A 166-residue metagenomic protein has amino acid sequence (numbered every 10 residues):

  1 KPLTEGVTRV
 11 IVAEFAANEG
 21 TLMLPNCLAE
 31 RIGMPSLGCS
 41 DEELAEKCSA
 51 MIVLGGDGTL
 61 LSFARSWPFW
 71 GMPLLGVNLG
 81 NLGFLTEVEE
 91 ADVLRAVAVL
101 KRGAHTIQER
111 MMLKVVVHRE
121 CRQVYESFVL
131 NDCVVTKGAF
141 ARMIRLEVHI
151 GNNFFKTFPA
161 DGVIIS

Functional and structural regions predicted by a protein language model:
K1-A50, A91-T106, V117-S127: ATP/NTP phosphate-donor binding region
T4-E5, G58-F63: Short glycine/serine/threonine-rich phosphate/pyrophosphate-binding segments that cradle anionic phosphate groups
C27-A29, D57, L79-G80: Short, ordered loop/turn segments at secondary-structure junctions
M34, S62-R65, L85-T86: Short glycine-/acidic-enriched loop or helix-start segments at secondary-structure transitions that form or flank
M51, C133, V163-S166: Short hydrophobic core segments
W70-V88: Short, acidic/small-residue loops that bind anionic groups at enzyme active sites
L82-A160: Catalytic core of DAGKc-family lipid kinases
